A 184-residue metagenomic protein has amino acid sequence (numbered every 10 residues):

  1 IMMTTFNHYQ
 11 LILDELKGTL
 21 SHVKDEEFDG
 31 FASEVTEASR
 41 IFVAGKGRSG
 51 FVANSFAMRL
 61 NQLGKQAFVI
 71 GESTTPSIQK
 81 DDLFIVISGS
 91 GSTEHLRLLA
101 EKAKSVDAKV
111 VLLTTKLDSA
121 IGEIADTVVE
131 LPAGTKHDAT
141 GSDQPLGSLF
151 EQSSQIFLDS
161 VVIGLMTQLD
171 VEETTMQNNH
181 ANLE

Functional and structural regions predicted by a protein language model:
M2-S21: Generic N-terminal amphipathic, Lys/Arg-enriched alpha-helix
G18-D25, K65, A133, I163-V171: Generic secondary-structure signature for well-ordered alpha-helical cores
T19, T74, S142-P145, E172 (+1 more regions): Glycine-rich, flexible loop/turn motifs
H22-E37: A short, well-structured juxtamembrane/interface segment
F42-K46, F51-I156, V162-I163: Glycine-rich phosphate-binding loops that contact phosphosugars or nucleotide phosphates
S160, M166-E184: A short, charged, Gly/Pro-tolerant segment at domain boundaries
